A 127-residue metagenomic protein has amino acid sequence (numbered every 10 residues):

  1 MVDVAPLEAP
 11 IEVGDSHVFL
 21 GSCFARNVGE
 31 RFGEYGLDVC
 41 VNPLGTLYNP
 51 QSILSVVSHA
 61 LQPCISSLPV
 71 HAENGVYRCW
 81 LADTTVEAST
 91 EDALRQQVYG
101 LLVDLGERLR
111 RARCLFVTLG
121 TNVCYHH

Functional and structural regions predicted by a protein language model:
M1-H127: Extracellular glycan-modifying ectodomains
